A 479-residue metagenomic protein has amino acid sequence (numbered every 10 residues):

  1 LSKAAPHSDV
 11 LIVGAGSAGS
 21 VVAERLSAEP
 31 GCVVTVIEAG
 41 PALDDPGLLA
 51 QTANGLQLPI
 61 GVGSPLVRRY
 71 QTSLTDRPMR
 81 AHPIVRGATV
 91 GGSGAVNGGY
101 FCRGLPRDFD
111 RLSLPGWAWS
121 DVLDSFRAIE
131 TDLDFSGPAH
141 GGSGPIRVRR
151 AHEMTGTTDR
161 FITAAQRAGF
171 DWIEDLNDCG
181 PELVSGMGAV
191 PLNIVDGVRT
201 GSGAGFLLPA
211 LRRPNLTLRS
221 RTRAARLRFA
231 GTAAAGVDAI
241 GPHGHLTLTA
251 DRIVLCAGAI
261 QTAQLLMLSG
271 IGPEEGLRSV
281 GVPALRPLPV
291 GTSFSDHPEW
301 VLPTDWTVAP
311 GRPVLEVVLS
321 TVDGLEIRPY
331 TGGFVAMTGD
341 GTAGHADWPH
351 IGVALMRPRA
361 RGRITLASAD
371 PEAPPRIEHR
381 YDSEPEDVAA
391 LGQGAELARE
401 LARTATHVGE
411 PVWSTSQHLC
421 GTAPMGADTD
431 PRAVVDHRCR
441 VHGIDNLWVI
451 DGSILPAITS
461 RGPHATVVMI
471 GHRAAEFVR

Functional and structural regions predicted by a protein language model:
V10-T35: N-terminal Rossmann-like FAD-binding beta1-loop-alpha1 element of flavoenzymes
G16-V21, H152, A259-I260, I454 (+1 more regions): Residue-level detector of alpha-helix initiation sites
R25, G31-T35, G40-D45, L227 (+1 more regions): Glycine-rich loop(s) and the adjacent beta-strand/alpha-helix scaffold that form part
Q51-G55, P59, R68, S185-I194 (+7 more regions): A glycine-rich dinucleotide-binding beta-alpha-beta segment and adjacent secondary-structure elements that constitute
G55-D171, R199, G352-E372: Redox-cofactor-proximal catalytic regions of oxidoreductases
S113-A230, A234, V301-P303, P424: Conserved redox-cofactor binding core of oxidoreductases
P115, P298-A395, S416-G421, V449-I458: FAD cofactor-binding and catalytic pocket of flavoenzymes
A165, G281-V282, L397-A402, I470-R479: Internal hydrophobic alpha-helix adjacent to the cofactor/substrate pocket in enzyme cavities
